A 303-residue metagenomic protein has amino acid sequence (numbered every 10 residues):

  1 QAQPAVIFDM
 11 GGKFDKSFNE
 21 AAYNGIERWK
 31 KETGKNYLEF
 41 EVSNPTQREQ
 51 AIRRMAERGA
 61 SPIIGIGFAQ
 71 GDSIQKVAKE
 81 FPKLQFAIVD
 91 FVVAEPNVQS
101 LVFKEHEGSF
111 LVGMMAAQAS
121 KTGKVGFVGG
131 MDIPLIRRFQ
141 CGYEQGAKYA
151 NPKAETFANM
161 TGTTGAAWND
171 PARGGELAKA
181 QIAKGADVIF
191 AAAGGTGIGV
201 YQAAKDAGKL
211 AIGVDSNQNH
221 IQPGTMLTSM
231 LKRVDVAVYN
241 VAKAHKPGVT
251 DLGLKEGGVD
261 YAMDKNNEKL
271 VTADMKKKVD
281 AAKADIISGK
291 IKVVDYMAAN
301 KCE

Functional and structural regions predicted by a protein language model:
Q1-E303: A residue-level marker of the well-folded mature domains of exported/periplasmic proteins
